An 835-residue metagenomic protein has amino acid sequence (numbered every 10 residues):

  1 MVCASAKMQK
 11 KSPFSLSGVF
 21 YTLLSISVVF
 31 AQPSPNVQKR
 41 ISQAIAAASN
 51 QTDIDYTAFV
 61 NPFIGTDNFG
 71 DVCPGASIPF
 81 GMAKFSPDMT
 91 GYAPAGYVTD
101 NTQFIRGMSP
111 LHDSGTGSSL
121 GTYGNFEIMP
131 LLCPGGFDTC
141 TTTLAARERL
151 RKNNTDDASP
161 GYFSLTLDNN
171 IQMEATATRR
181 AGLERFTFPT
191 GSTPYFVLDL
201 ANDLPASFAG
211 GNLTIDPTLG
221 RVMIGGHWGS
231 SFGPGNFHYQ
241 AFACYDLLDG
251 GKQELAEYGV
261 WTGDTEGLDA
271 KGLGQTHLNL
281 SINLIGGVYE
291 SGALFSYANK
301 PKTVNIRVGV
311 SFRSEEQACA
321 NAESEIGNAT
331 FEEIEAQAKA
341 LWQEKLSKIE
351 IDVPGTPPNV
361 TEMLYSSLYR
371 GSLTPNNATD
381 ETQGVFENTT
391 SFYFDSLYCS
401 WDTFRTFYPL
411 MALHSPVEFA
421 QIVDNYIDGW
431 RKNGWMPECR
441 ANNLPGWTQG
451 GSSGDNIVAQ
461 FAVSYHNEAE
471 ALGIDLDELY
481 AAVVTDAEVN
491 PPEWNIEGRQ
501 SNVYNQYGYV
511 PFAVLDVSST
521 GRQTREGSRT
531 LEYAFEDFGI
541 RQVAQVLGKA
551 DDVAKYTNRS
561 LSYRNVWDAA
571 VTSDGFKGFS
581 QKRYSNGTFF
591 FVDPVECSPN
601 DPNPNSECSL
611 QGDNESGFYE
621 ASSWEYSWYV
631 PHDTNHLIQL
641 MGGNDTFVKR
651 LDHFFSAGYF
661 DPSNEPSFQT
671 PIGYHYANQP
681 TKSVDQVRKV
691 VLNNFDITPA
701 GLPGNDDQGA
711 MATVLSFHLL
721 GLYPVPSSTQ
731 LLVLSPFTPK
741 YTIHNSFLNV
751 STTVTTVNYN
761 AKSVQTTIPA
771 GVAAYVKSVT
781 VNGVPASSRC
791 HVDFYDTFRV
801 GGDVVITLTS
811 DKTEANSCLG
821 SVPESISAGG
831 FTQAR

Functional and structural regions predicted by a protein language model:
M1-P33: Fungal secretory targeting signals
Q32-N456, A462-D516, Q523-L531, A544-L561 (+13 more regions): Accessory carbohydrate-recognition regions in carbohydrate-active enzymes
E536: ATP-dependent phospho-/nucleotidyl transfer catalytic cores
S573-F576: Cell-wall polysaccharide-cleaving catalytic domain and substrate-binding groove, primarily in peptidoglycan/chitin
